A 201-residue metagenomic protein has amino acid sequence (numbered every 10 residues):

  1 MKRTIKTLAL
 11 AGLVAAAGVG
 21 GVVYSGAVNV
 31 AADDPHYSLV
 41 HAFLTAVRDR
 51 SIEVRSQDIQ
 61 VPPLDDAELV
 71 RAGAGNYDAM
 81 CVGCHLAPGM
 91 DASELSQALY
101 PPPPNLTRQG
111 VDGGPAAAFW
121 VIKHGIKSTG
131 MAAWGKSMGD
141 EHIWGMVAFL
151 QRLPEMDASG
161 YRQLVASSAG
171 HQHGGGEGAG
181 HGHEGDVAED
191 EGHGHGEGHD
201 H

Functional and structural regions predicted by a protein language model:
K2-R71, G75, G113, A117 (+3 more regions): Periplasmic c-type cytochrome electron-transfer domains
A15, V22, C84, G89-D91 (+3 more regions): Sparse, context-dependent recognition of short Cys/His-centered cofactor- or disulfide-binding micro-motifs
S51-I52, S56-P63, H85, Q97 (+2 more regions): Generic signal for short, ordered secondary-structure residues within or immediately flanking folded domains
E68, A74-P101, K127-A133, E155-S159: Periplasmic/extracellular electron-transfer cofactor-ligation site, primarily the c-type cytochrome heme-c attachment
A98-E155: Extracytoplasmic electron-transfer domains, predominantly the class I c-type cytochrome c fold
A158-A169: Short, flexible loop/turn segments with low-complexity composition
H199-H201: Short, solvent-exposed mixed-charge patches
